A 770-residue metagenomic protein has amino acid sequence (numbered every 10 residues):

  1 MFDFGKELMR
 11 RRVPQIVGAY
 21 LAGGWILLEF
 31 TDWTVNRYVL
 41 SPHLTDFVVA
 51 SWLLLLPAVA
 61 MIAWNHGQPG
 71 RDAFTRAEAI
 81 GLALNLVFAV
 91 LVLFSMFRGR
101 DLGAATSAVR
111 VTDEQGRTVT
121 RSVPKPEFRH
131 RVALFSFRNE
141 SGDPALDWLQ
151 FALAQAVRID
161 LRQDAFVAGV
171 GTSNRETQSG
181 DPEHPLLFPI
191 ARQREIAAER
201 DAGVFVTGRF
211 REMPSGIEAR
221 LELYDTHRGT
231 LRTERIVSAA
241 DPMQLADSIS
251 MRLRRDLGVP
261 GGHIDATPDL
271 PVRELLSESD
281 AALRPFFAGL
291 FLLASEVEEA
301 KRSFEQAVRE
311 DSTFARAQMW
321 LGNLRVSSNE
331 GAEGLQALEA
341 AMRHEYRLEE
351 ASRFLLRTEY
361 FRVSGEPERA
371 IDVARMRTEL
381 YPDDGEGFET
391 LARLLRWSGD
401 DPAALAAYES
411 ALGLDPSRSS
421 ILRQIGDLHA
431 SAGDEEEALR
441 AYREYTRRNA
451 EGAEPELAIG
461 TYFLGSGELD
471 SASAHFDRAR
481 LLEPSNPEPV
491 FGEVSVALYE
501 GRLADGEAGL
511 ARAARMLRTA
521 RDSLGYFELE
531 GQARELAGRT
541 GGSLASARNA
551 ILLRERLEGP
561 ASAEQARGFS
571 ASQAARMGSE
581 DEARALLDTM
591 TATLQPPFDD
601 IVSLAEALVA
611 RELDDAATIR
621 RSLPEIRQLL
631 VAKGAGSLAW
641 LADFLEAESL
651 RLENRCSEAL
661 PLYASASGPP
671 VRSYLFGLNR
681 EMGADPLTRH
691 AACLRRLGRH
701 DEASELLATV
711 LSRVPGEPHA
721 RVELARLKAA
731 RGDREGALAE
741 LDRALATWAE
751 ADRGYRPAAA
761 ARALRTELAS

Functional and structural regions predicted by a protein language model:
V13-R76: Membrane-embedded alpha-helical segments of integral membrane proteins
G67, V92-P126, H227-Q306, E310-D311: C-terminal/domain-edge helix-coil "capping" segments
V111-R220, Y224-A240, D269-L275: Short beta-strand->alpha-helix linker/helix-N-cap micro-motif that forms a surface specificity/interaction loop
A317, A351, G387, I421 (+8 more regions): TPR alpha-solenoid repeat register
W320, F354-L356, T390, Q424 (+8 more regions): Canonical tetratricopeptide repeat
